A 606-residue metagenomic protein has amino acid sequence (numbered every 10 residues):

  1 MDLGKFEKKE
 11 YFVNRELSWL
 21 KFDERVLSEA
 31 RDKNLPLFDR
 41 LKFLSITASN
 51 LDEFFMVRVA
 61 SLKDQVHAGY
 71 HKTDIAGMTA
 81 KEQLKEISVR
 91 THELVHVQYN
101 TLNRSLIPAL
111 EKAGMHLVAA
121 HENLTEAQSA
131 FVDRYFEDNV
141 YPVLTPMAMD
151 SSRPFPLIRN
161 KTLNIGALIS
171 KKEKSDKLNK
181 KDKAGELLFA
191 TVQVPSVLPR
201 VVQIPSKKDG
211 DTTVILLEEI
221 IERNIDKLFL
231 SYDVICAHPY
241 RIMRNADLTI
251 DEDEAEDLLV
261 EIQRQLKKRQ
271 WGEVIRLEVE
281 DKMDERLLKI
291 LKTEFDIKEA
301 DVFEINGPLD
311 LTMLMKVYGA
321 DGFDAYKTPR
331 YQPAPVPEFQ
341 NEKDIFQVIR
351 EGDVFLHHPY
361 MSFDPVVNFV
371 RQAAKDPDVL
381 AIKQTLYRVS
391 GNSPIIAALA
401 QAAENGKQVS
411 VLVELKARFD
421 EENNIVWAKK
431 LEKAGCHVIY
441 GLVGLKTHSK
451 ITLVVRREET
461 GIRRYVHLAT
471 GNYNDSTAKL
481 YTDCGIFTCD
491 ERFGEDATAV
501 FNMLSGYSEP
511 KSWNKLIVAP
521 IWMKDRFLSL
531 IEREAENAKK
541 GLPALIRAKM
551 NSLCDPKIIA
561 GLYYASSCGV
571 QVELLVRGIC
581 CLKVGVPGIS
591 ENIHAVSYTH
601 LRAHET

Functional and structural regions predicted by a protein language model:
D2-D378, I396, Y564-S566, G578: N-terminal non-catalytic structural scaffold regions of very large proteins
L3, I107-H121, E126, M147 (+8 more regions): PLD/PLD-like phosphodiesterase catalytic module centered on the HKD motif
F12, E16, G77, H92-H96 (+13 more regions): Hydrophobic alpha-helical scaffolding
V26, F43, T599-T606: Conserved small/polar residues in nucleotide/adenosyl-binding loops
T213-F229, Y240-I242, L453-L528: Signature of lipid phosphatidyltransferase scaffolds
M361-P365, F369-D376, R388, Q401 (+3 more regions): Conserved helix-loop functional segments at active or binding sites
S390-A397, K557: Active-site core of PLP-dependent enzymes with the aminotransferase class I/II
